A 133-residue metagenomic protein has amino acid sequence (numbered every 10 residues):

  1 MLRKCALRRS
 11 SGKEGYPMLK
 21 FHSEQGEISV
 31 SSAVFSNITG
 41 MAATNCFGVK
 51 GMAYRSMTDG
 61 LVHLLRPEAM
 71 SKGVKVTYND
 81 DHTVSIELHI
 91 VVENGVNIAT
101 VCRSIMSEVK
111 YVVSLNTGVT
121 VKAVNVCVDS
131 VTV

Functional and structural regions predicted by a protein language model:
L2, A6-N94, I98, R103 (+2 more regions): Contiguous, often N-terminal, cationic amphipathic patches that form binding interfaces
K110: Glycine-rich active-site/cofactor-binding loop and its immediate structural neighborhood
